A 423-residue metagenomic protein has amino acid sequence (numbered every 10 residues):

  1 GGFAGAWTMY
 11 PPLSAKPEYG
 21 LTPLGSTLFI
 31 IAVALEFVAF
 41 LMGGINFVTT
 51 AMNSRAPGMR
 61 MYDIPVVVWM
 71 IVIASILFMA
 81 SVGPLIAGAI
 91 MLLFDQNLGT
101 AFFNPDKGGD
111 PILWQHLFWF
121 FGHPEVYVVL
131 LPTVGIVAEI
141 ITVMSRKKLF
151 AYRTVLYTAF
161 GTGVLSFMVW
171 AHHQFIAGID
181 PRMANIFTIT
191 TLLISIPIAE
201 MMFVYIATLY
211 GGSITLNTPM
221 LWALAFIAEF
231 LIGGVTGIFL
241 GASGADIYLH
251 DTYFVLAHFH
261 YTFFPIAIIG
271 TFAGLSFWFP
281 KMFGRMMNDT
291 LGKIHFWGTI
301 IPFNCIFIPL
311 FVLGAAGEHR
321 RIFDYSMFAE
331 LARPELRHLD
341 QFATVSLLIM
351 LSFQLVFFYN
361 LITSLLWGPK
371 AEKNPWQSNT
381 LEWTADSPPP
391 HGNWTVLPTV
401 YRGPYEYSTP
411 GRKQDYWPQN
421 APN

Functional and structural regions predicted by a protein language model:
G1-N423: ...captures the hydrophobic TM-helix bundle architecture rather than a specific catalytic motif, and can also fire on
